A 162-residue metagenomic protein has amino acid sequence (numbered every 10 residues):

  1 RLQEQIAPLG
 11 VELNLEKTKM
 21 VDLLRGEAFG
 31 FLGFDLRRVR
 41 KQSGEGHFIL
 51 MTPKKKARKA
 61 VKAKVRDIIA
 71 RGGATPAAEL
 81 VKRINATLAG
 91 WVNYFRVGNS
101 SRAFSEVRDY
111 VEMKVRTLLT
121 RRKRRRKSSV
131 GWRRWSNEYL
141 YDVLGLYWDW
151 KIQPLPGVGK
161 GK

Functional and structural regions predicted by a protein language model:
R1-K162: Non-catalytic terminal/accessory segments
